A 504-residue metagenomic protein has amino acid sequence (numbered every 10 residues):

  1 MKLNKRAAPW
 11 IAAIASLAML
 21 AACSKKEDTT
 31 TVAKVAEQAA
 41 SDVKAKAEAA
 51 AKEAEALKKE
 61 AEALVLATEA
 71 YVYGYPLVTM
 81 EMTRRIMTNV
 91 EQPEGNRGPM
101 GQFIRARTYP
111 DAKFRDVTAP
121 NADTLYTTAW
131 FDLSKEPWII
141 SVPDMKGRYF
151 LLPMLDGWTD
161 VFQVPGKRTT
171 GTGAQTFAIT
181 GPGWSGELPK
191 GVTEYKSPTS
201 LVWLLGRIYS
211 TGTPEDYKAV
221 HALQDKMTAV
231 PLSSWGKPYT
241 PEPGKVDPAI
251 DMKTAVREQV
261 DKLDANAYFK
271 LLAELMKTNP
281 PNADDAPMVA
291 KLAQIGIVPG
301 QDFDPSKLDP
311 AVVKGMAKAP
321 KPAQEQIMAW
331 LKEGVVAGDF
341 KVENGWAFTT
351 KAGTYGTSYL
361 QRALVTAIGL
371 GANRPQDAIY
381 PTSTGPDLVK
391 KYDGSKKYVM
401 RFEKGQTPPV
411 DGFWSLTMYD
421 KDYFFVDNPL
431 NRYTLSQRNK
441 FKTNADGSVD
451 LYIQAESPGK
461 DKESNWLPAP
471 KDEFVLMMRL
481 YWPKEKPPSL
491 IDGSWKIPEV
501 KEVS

Functional and structural regions predicted by a protein language model:
K2-I11: Bacterial N-terminal signal peptides that target proteins for export
I11-A12, I368: A periodicity- and composition-biased signal for non-globular, repetitive helical segments
C23-K26: Bacterial signal peptide processing site
V35-S504: A compositional/structural signature for long, glycine/proline-rich flexible linkers and loops on extracytoplasmic
